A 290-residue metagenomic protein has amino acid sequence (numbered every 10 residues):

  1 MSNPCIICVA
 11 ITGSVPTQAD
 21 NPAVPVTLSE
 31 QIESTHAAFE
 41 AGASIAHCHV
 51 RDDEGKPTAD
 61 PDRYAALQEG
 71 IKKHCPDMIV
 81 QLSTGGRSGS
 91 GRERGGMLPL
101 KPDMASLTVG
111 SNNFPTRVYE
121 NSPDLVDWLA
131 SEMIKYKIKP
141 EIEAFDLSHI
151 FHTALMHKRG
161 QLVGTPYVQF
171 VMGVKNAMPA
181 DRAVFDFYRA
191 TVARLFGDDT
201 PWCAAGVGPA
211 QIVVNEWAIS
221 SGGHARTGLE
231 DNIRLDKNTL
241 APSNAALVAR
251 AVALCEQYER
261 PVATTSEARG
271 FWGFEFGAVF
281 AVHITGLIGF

Functional and structural regions predicted by a protein language model:
M1-A23, S106-N113: N-terminal small/glycine-rich loop or linker at the start of catalytic domains across soluble metabolic enzymes
V9, L28, I32-S34, A43-G55: Histidine-centered catalytic micro-motifs
G13-E30, T84-S90, F114-Y119, A177 (+1 more regions): Active-site mouth loops of central-metabolism enzymes
A19, I45-A65, F114, V171-M172 (+2 more regions): Glycine-rich, proline-tolerant flexible connector loops at the mouths of alpha/beta enzymes
Q31, A38, H49, A105 (+3 more regions): Conserved, mostly hydrophobic/aromatic
P57-L82, L129-M133, Y188-G197, L247-C255: Alpha-helix-loop-beta-strand connector modules within alpha/beta enzyme cores
T58-N121: Active-site beta->alpha loop and helix N-cap motifs at the rims of alpha/beta catalytic domains
M104-L229, L240-A241: Catalytic alpha/beta core domains of metabolic enzymes, predominantly
